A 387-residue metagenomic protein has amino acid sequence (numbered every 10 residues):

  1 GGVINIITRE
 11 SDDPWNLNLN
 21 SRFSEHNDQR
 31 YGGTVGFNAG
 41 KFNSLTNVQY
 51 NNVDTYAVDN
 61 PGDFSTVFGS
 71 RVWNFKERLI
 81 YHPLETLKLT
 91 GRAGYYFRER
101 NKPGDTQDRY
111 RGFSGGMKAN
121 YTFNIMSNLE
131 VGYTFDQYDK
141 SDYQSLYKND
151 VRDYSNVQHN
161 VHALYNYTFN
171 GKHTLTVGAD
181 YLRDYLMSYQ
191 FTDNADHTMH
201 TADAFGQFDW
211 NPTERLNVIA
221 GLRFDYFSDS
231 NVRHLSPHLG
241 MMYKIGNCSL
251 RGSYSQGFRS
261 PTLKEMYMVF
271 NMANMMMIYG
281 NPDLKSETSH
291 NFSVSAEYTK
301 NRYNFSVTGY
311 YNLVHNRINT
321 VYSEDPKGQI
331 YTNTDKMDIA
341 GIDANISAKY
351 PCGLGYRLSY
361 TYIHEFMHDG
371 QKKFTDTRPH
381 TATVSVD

Functional and structural regions predicted by a protein language model:
G2, W15-L17, Q29-G33, W73-E77 (+10 more regions): Hydrophobic, lipid-facing positions within transmembrane beta-strands of outer-membrane proteins
N5, D12-W15, R22, T34-Y110: Periplasmic-side early beta-strands and strand-to-turn transitions of outer-membrane beta-barrels
S21-E25, A39-K41, Y50-D54, Y95-E99 (+10 more regions): Transmembrane beta-strands of outer-membrane beta-barrel pores
R22-E25, G36-N38, F64-R71, D105-G112 (+7 more regions): Replace "Gram-negative outer membrane beta-barrel proteins" with "bacterial and organellar outer membrane beta-barrel
L45, I80-F97, R109-K244, Y298 (+3 more regions): Face-selective signature of the C-terminal outer-membrane beta-barrel domain
Y56-D63, Y96, N101-D108, T134 (+7 more regions): Outer-membrane beta-barrel translocator domains and adjoining extracellular loop/strand segments of Gram-negative
D139, Y185, S228-S230, H234 (+3 more regions): Surface-exposed extracellular loop regions of Gram-negative outer-membrane beta-barrel proteins, predominantly
N211-V218, Y298-T299, S306-V314, T332-D387: Gram-negative outer-membrane beta-barrel transporters
